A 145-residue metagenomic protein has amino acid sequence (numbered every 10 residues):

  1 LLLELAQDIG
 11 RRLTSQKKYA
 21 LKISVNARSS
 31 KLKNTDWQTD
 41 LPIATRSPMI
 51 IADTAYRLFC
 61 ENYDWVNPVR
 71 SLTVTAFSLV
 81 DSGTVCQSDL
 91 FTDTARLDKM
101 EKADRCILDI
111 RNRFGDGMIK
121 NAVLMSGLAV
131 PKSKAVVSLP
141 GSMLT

Functional and structural regions predicted by a protein language model:
L1-T145: Basic, low-complexity intrinsically disordered segments
